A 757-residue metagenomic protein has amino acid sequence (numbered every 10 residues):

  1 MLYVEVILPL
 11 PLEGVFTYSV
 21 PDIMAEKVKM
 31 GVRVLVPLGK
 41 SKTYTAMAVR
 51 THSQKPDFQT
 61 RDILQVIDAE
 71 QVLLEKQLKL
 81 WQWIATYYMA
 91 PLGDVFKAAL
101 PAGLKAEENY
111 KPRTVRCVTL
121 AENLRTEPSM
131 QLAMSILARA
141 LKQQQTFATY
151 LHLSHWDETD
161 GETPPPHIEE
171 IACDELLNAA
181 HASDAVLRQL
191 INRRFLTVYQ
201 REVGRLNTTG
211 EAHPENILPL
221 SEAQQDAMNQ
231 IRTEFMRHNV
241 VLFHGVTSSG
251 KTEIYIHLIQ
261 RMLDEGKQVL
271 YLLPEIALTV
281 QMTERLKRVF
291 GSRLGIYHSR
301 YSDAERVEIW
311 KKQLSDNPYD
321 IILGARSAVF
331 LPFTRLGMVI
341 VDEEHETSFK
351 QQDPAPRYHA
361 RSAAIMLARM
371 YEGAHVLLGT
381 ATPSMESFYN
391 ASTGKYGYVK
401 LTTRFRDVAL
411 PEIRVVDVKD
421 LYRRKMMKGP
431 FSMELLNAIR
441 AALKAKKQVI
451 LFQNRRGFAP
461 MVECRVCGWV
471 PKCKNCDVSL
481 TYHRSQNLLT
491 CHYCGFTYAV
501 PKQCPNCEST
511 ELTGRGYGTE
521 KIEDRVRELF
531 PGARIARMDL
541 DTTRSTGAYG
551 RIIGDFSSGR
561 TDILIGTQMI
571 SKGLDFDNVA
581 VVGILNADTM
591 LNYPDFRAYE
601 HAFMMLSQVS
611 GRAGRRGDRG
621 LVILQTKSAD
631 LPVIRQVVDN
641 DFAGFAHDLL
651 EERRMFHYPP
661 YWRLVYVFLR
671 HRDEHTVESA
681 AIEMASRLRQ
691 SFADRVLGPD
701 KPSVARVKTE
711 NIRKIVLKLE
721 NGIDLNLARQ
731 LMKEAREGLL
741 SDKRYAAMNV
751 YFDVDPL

Functional and structural regions predicted by a protein language model:
M1-L377, T393-V408, S691, L725-L757: Accessory, non-ATPase domains that flank or precede helicase/AAA+ motor cores in DNA-metabolism machines
G14, A172, R663-V665, N711-R713: Short amphipathic alpha-helical segments
R50-H52, L100, Q200-E202, Q453-R455 (+4 more regions): A general secondary-structure junction signal
K55-T60, L64-V66, E70, P702 (+1 more regions): Solvent-exposed, membrane-proximal periplasmic/extracellular interface segments of envelope transport and secretion
V118, L196, I413, L480 (+3 more regions): Generic structural motif
E215-S221, Q225, N229, R237-E678 (+4 more regions): Inter-lobe coupling/hinge segments of SF2-like helicase ATPases
S686, Q690-N711, V750: A carboxyl-terminal module marker
